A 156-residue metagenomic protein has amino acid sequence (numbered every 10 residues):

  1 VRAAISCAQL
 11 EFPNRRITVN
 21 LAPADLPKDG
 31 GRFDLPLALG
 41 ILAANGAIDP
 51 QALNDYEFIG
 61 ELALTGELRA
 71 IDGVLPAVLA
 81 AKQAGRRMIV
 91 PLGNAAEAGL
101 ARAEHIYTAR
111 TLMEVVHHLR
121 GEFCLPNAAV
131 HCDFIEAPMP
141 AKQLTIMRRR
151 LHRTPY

Functional and structural regions predicted by a protein language model:
R2-Y156: Peripheral, non-AAA+ core regions of ATP-driven protein-machinery
